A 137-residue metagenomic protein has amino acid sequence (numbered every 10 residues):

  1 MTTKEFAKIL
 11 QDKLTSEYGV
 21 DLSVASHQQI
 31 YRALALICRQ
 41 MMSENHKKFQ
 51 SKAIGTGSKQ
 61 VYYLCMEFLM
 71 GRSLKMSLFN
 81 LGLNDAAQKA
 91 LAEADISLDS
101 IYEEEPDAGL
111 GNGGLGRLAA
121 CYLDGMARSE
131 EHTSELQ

Functional and structural regions predicted by a protein language model:
M1-S134: A conserved ligand/cofactor-binding region detector
Q137: RNase H-like, Mg2+-dependent phosphodiesterase core, and more generally RNA phosphate-backbone-engaging helix-loop
